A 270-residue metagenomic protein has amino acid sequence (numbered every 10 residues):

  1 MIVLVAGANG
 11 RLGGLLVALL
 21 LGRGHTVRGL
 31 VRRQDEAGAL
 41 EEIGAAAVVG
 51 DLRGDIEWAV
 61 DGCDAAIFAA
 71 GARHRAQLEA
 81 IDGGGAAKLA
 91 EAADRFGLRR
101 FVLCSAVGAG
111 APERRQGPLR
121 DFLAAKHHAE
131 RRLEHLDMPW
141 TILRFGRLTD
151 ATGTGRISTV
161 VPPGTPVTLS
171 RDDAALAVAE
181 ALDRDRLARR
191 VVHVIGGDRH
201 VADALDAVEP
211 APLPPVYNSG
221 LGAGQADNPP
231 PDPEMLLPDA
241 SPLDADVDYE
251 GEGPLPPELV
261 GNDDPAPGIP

Functional and structural regions predicted by a protein language model:
M1-H25: N-terminal Rossmann NAD(P)H-binding glycine-rich loop of SDR-like oxidoreductase domains
I2, D64-A65, R100: Structural motif
I2, N9, D172-P270: Mid/C-terminal beta-alpha module of Rossmann-like enzyme folds, strongest in SDR-family dehydrogenases/epimerases
L4, R28, V48, T141: Conserved beta-strand positions in the Rossmann-like core of class I SAM-dependent methyltransferases
R23, I43, L136: Conserved dinucleotide-binding and phosphotransfer motif residues
G29-K88, A92-R95: NAD(P)H-binding glycine-rich loop region in Rossmannoid oxidoreductase-like domains and their noncatalytic homologs
A72-V161, P166: Glycine-/Pro-rich loop/turn segments that contact NAD(P) or position catalytic residues in Rossmann-like domains
